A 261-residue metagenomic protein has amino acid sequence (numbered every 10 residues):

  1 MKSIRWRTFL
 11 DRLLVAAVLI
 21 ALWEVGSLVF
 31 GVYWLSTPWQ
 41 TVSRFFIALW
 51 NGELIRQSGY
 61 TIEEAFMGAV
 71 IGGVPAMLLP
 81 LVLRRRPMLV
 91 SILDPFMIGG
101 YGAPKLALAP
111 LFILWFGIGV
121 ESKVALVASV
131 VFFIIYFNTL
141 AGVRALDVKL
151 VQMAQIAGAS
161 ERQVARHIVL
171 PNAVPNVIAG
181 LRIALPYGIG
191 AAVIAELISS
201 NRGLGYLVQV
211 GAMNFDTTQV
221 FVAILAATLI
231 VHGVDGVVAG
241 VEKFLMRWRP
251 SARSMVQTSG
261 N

Functional and structural regions predicted by a protein language model:
K2-W6, V29-V70: Periplasmic/extracellular loop-to-transmembrane helix junction in inner-membrane transport proteins
R7-V29: N-terminal signal-anchor transmembrane alpha helix
M67-M97: Transmembrane-helix boundary motif in ABC transporter permease subunits
P87, P175, A179, F221-N261: C-terminal transmembrane helix and the adjacent membrane-cytosol boundary/short C-terminal tail of inner/organellar
I98-I134, A141-G142: Generic hydrophobic transmembrane alpha-helix motif, especially the helices
I113-W115, V143, G190-A227, M246-V256: Glycine-rich helix-loop "coupling/hinge" segments at transmembrane-helix boundaries in multipass transporters
A125, S129, R162-A195, V222 (+2 more regions): Transmembrane alpha-helices
N138-I183, L204, V208: Short cytoplasmic-facing helical segments at TM-TM junctions of multi-pass membrane proteins
